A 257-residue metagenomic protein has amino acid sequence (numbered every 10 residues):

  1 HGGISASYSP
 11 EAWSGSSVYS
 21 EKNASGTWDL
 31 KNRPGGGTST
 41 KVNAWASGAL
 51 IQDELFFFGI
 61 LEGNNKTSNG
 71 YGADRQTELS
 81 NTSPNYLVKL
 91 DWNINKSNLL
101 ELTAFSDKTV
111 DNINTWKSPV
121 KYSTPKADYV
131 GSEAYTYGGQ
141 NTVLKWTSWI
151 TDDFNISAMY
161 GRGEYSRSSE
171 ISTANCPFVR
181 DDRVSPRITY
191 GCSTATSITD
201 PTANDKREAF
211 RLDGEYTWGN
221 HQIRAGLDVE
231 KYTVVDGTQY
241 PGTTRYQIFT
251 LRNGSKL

Functional and structural regions predicted by a protein language model:
H1-S16, K41-E54: A beta-strand signature from Gram-negative outer-membrane beta-barrel systems, especially the internal plug domain
G2, S47-G48, L55, D91 (+3 more regions): Glycine-centered flexibility motif
G2-A6, L61-N64, Y160-G163: Transmembrane beta-strand segments that form the barrel wall of outer-membrane beta-barrel proteins
P10-G15, S68, R167, T233-D236: Short, solvent-exposed loop/turn elements at domain surfaces
A12, S17, N23, E54 (+2 more regions): Solvent-exposed, flexible loop/coil residues
W13-T38: Surface-exposed strand-loop-strand hairpins of Gram-negative outer-membrane beta-barrel proteins
R33-D111, A134-S157: Transmembrane beta-barrel wall of Gram-negative outer-membrane proteins
T82, S97-L257: Replace "related TpsB outer-membrane translocases also match" with "some related outer-membrane beta-barrels such as
